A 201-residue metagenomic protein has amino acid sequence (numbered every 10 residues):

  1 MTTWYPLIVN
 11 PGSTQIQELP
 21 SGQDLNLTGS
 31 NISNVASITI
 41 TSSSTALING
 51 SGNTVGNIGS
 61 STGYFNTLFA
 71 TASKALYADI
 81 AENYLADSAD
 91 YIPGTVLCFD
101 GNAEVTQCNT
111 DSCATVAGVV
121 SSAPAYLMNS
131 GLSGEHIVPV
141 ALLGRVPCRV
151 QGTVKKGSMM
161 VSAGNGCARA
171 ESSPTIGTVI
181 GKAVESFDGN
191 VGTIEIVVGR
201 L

Functional and structural regions predicted by a protein language model:
M1-S88, S173: Intrinsic low-complexity, repeat-rich intrinsically disordered segments enriched in small/flexible residues
S13, N66-L201: Extracellular receptor-binding modules and their adjoining Ser/Thr/Gly/Asp/Asn-rich linkers
